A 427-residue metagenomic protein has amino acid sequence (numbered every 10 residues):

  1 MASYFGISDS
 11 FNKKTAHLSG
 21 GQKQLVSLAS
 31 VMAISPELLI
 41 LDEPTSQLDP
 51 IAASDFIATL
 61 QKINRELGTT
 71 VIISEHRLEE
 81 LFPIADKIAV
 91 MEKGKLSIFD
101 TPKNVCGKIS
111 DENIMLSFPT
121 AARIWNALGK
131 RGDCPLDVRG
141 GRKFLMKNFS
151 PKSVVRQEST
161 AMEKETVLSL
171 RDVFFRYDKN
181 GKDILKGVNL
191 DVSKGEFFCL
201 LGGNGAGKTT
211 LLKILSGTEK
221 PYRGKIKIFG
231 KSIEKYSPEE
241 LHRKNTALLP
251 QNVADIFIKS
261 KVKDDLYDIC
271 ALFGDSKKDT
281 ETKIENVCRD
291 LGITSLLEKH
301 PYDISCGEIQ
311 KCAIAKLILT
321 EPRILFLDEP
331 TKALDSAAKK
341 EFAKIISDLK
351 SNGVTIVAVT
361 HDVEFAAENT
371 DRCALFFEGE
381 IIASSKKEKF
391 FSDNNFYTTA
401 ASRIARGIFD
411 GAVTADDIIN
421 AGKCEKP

Functional and structural regions predicted by a protein language model:
A2-S10, Y267, K278-L296: Conserved ABC ATPase "signature" region
K14-L18, H300-I304, E308: Conserved ABC ATPase signature
L39-D42, L325-D328: Catalytic Walker B motif of ABC-type/P-loop ATPase nucleotide-binding domains
M91, K95-W125, E380-R403: Conserved beta-strand-loop-alpha-helix hinge in the C-terminal portion of ABC ATPase nucleotide-binding domains
S110-T166, Y397-P427: ABC ATPase nucleotide-binding domains
S216: Helix-to-loop junction immediately C-terminal to a conserved catalytic motif
G224-S232, H242-R243: Conserved ABC transporter NBD signature motif
